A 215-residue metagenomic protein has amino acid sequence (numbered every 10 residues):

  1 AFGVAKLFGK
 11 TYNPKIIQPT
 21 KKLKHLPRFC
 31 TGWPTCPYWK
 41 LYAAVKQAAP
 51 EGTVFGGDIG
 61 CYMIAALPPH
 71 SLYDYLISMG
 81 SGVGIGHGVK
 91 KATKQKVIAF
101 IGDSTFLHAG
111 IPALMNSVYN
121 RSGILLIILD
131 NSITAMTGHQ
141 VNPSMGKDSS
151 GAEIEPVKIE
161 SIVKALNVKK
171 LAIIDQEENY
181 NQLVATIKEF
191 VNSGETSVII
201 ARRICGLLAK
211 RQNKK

Functional and structural regions predicted by a protein language model:
A1, Y38, Y42, R121 (+1 more regions): Alpha-helix initiation and N-capping motif
A1-K15, A201: Terminal amphipathic helices with adjacent charged low-complexity linkers/tails
F2, K6, T31-P34, A43-Q47 (+2 more regions): A broad, structural surface signal
G9-K15, E51-G57, I124-N131, A152-I154: Short, functional N-terminal and low-complexity linear motifs
K15-G82, A92: Active-site diphosphate/adenylate-binding microenvironment
P37, I59-C61, D130, E177 (+1 more regions): A broadly conserved detector of short glycine/acidic/proline-rich loop/turn motifs that flank catalytic sites and bind
A66-V198, G206, K210-N213: Thiamine diphosphate
